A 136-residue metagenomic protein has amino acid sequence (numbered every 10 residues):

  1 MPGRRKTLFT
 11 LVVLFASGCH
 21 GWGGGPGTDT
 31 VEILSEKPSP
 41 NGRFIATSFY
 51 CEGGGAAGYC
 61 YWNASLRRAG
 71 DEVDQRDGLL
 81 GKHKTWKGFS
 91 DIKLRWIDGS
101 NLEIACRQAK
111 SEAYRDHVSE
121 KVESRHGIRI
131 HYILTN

Functional and structural regions predicted by a protein language model:
M1-P2: N-terminal secretory signal peptides that target proteins for export/translocation
T7-L8: N-terminal export leaders
S17-G18: C-terminal motif of bacterial Sec signal peptides marking the signal peptidase cleavage site
G21, G81-N136: Acidic, small-residue rich beta-repeat scaffolds with periodic aromatic anchors
G24-G25, L66-R76, K121-R129: Surface-exposed loop/turn elements that mediate protein-protein interactions on large endomembrane-trafficking
G27-S65: N-terminal secretory signal peptides
E52-E103: Mature extracytoplasmic domains of secretory-pathway proteins
